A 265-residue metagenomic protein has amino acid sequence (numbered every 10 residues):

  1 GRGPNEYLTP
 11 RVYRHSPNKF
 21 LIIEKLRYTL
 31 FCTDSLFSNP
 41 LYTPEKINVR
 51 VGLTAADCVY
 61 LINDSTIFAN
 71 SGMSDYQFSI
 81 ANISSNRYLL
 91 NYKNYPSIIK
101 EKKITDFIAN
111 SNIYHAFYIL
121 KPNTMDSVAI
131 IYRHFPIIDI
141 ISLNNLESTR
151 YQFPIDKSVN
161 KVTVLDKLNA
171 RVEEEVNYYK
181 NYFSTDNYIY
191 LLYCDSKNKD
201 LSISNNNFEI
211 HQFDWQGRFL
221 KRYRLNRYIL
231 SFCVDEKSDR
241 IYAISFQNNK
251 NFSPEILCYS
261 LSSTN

Functional and structural regions predicted by a protein language model:
G1-E6, T43-G52, Y88-I113, T149-E174 (+1 more regions): Surface-exposed loop and turn segments in beta-propeller and other repeat-based domains that flank or scaffold
T9-S16, D57-D64, I108-M125, I131 (+2 more regions): Structural signature of eukaryotic scaffold interfaces centered on beta-propeller domains
H15, L21-R27, A69-M73, P122 (+3 more regions): Conserved beta-strand positions in repeat-built beta-propeller and related beta-rich domains
L26-R27, T33-Y76, Y95-K100, I104: Asp-box/WD-like beta-propeller blade repeats and closely related beta-sheet repeat scaffolds
S35, F78-S85, N205-R218, I256-S263: Beta-propeller blade signature
F78, L191-N206, F246-L261: Short, conserved, GDST-rich strand-edge loop motifs in beta-rich repeat architectures
V172-Q212: Loop/turn-rich, solvent-exposed surfaces of beta-rich toroidal or solenoidal domains
